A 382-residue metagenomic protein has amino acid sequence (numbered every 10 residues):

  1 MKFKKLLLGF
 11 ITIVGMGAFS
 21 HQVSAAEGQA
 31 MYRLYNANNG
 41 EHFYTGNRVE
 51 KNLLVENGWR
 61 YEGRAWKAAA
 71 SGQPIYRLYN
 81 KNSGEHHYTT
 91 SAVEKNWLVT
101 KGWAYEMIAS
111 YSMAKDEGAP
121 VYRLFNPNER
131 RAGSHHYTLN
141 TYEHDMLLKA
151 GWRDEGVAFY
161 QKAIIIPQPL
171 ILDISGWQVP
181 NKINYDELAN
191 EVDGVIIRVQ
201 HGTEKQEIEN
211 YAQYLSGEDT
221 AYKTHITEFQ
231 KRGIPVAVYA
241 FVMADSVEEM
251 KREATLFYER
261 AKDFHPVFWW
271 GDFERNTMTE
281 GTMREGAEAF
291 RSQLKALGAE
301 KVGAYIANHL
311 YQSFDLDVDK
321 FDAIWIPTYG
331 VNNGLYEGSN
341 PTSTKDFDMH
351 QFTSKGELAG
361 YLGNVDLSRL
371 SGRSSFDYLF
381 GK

Functional and structural regions predicted by a protein language model:
M1-A25: Sec-dependent N-terminal signal peptides of Gram-positive bacterial secreted proteins and lipoproteins
A25-I165: Extracellular glycan-binding segments that recognize GlcNAc-based cell-wall polysaccharides
R33, H42-T45, R77, H86-Y88 (+9 more regions): Structural recognition of the beta-strand scaffold that forms the well-ordered cores of secreted hydrolase catalytic
Y44, R48-E50, Q168-Y239: N-terminal carbohydrate-binding/catalytic regions of secreted carbohydrate-active enzymes
I166-Y185, D193, D319-K382: Functionally critical loop-and-helix segments that line ligand-binding/catalytic clefts of soluble enzyme domains
W177-D186, A212-E228, V247-K262, H309-S313 (+1 more regions): Alpha-helical scaffolding within the catalytic cores of extracellular/periplasmic polymer-degrading hydrolases
L188, F229, G271, L294 (+1 more regions): Conserved, mostly hydrophobic/aromatic
F268-S339: Catalytic domains of cell-wall/extracellular-matrix polysaccharide-remodeling enzymes, centered on de-N-acetylation
